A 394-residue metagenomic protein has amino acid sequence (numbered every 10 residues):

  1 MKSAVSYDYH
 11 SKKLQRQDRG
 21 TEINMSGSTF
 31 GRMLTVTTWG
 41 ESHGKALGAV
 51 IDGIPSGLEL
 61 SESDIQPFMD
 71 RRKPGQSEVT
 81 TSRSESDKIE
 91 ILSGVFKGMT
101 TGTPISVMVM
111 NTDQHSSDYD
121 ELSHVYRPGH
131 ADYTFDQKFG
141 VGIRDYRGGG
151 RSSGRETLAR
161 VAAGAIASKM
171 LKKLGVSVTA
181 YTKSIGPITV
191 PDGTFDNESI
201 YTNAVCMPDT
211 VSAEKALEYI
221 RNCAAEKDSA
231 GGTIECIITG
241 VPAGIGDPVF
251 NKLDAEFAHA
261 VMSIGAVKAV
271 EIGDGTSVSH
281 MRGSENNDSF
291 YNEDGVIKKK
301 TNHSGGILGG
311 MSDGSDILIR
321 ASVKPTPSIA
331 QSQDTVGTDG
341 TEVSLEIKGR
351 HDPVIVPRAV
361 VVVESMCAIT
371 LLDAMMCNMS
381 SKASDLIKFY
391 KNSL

Functional and structural regions predicted by a protein language model:
S26-R83: N-terminal, positively charged regions that mediate nucleic acid binding
T35-G40, R144-E156, A243-D247, N302-I307 (+1 more regions): A short glycine/serine-rich beta->alpha loop
W39, K45, K227-A230, I234-E342: Glycine-rich anion/phosphate-binding loop at the beta-strand->alpha-helix junction
K45-G57, R155-V176, N251, A255-H259 (+3 more regions): Alpha-helical support elements that line or immediately flank enzyme active sites and cofactor-binding pockets
F68-D132: Glycine-rich, N-terminal phosphate-binding loop and its surrounding beta-alpha-beta segment
S123-G150, Q333-H351: Short acidic, glycine/tyrosine-flanked loop/strand segments centered on an H-E-D-like triad
Q137-V249: Glycine-rich, mobile lid/loop segments that gate access to catalytic sites or pores
S328-L394: Internal helix-turn-beta structural module
